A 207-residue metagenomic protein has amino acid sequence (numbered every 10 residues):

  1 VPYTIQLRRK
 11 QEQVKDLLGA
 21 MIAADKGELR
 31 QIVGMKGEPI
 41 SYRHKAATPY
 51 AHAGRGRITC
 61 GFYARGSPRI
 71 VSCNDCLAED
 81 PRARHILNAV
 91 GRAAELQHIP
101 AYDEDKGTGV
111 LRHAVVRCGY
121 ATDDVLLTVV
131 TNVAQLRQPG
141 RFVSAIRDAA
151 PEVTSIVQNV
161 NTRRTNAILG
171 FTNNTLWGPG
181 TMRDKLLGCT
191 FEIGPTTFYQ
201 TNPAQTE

Functional and structural regions predicted by a protein language model:
V1-E207: Accessory RNA-recognition modules of RNA-modification enzymes
